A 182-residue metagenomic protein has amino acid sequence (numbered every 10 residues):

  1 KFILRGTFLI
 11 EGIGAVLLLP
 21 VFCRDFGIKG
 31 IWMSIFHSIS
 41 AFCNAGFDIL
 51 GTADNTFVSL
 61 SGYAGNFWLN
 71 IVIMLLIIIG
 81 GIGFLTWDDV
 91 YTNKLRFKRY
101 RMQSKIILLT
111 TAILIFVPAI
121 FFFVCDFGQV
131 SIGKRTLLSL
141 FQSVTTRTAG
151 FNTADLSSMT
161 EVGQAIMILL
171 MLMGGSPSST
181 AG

Functional and structural regions predicted by a protein language model:
K1-A181: Membrane-proximal intracellular helices of multi-pass ion channels
